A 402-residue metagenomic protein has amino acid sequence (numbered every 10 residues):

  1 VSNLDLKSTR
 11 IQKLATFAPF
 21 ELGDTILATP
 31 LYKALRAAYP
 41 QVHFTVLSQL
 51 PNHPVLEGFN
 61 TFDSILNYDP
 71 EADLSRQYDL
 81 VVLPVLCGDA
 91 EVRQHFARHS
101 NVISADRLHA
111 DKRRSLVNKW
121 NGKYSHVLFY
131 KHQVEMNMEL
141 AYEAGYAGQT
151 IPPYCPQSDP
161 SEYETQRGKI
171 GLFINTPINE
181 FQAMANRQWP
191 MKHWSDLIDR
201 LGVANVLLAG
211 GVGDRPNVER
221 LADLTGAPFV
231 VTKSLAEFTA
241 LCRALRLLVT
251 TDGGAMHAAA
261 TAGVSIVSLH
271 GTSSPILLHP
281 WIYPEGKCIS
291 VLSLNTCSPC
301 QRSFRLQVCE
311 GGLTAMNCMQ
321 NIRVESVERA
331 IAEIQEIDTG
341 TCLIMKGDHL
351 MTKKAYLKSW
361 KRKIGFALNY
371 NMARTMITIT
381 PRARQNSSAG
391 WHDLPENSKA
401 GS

Functional and structural regions predicted by a protein language model:
V1-N386, G390-P395: Catalytic machinery of carbohydrate-active enzymes, primarily nucleotide-sugar-dependent glycosyltransferases
